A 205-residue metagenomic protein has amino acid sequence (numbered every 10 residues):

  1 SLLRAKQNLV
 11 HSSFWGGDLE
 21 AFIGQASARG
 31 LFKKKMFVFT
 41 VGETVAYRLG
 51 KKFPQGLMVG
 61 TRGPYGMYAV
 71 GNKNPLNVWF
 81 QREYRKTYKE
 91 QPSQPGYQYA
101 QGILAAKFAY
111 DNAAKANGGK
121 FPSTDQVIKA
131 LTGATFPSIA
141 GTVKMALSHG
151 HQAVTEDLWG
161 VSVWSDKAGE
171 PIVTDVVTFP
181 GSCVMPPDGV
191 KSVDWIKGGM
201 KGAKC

Functional and structural regions predicted by a protein language model:
S1-Y65: Extracellular/periplasmic bilobed ligand-binding domains
L2, A26, T87, L131-T135 (+1 more regions): Alpha-helix boundary/capping residues
V10, F22, L57, Y84 (+3 more regions): Residue-level signal for nonpolar/aromatic packing positions in well-ordered secondary structure
G16-L19, Y68-A134: Extracellular/periplasmic ligand-binding modules, especially the Venus flytrap/periplasmic-binding
F32, K52, E90-Q91, P137: Short coil/loop linkers at secondary-structure junctions
V38-A46, K107-T155, S162-D166: Mature extracytoplasmic/periplasmic domains
Y47, G66-A69, A168-E170: Short, solvent-exposed loop/turn elements at domain surfaces
T135-C205: Solvent-exposed, acidic/polar segments of extracytosolic/periplasmic ligand-binding ectodomains
